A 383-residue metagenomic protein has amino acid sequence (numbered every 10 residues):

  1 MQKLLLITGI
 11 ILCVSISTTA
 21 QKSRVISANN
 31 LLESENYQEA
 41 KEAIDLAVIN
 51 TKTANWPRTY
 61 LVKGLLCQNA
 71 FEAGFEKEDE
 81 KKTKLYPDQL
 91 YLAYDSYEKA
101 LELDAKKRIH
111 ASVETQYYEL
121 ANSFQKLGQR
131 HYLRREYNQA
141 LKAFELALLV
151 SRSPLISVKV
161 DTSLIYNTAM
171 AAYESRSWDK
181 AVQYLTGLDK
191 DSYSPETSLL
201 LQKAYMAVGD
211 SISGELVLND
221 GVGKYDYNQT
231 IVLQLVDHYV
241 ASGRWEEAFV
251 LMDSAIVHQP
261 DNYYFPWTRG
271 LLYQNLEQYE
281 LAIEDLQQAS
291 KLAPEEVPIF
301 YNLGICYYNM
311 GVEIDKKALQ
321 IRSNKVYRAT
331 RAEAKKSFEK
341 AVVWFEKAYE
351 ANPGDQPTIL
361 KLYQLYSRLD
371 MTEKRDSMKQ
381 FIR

Functional and structural regions predicted by a protein language model:
Q21-F75, T83-L85: Start-of-domain marker
A47, A100, A147, G187-L188 (+5 more regions): Canonical positions in the second alpha-helix
K52-A54, A105, R152, K159 (+5 more regions): Short coil turns that delineate tetratricopeptide repeat
P57-T59, H110, I156-S157, L164 (+5 more regions): TPR alpha-solenoid repeat register
V62, Q116, K126, V160-D161 (+7 more regions): Canonical tetratricopeptide repeat
L66-R135, S151-T162, N309-W344: Short coil/linker segments at helix-helix boundaries
